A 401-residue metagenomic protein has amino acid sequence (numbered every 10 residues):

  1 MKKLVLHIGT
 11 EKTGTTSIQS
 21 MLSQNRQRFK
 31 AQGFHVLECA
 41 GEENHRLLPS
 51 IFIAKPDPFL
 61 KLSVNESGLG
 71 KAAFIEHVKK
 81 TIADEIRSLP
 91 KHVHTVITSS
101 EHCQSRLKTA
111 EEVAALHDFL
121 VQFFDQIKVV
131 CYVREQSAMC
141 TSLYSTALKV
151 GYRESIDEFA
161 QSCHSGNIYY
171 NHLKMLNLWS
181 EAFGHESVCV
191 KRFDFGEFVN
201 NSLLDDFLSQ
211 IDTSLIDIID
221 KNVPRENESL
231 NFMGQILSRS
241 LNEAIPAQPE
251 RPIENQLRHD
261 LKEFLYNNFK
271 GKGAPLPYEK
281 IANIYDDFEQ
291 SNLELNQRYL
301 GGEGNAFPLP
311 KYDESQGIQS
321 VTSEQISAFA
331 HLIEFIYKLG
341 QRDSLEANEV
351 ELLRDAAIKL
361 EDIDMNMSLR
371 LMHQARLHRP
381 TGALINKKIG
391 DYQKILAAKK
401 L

Functional and structural regions predicted by a protein language model:
M1-N366, A398-K399: Anion-recognition interface
A347, P380-T381: Short coil turns that delineate tetratricopeptide repeat
Q374-A375: Canonical positions in the second alpha-helix
L384-I385: TPR alpha-solenoid repeat register
D391-L401: Alpha-helical linker/edge segments of TPR/alpha-solenoid repeat scaffolds and analogous pre-/post-domain helices
